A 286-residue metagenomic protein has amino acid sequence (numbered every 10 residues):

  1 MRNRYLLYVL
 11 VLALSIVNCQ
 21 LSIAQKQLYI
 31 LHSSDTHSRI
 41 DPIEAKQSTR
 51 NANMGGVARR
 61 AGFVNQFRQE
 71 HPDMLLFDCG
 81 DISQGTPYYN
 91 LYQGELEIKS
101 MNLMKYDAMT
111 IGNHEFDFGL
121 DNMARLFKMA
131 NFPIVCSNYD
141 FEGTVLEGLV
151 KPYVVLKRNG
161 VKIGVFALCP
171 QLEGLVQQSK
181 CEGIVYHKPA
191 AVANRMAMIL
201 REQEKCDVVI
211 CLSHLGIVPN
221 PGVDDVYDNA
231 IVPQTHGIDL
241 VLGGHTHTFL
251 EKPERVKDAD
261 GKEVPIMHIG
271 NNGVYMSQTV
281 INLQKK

Functional and structural regions predicted by a protein language model:
M1-A24: Short, basic, low-complexity termini and linkers enriched in Ser/Thr/Gly/Pro that act as targeting/leader peptides
I23-K286: Acidic, metal/ion-coordinating pockets
